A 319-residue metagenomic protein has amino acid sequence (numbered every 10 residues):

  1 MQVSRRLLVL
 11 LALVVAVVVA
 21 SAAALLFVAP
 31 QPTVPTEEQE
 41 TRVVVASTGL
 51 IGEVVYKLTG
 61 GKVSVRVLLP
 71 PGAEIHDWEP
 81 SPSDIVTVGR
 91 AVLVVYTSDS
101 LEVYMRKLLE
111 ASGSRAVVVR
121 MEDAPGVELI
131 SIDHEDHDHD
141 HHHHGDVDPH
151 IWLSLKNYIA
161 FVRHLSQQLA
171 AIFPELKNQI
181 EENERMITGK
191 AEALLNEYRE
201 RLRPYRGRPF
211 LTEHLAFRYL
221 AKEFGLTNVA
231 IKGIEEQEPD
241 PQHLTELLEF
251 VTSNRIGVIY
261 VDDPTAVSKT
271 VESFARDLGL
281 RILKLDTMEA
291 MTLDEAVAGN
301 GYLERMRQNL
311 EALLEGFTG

Functional and structural regions predicted by a protein language model:
Q2-G319: Extracytoplasmic metal-acquisition and chelation regions
